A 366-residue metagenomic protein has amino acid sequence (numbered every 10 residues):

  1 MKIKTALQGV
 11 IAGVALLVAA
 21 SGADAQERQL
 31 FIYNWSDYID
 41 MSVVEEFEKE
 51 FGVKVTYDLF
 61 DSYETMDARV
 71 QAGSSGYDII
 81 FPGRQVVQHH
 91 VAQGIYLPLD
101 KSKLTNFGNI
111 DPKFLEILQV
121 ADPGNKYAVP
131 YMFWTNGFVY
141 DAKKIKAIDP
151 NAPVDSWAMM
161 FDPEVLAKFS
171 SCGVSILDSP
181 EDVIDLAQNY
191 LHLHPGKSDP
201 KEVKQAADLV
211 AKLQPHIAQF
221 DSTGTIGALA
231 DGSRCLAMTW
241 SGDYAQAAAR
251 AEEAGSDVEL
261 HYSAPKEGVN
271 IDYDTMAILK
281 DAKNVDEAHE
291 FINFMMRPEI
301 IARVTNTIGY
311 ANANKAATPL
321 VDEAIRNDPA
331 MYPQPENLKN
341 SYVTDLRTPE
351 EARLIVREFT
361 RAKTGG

Functional and structural regions predicted by a protein language model:
S21-A25: Sec/Tat signal peptide C-region and signal peptidase I cleavage site
Q26-Q93: Early extracytoplasmic/lumenal segment of secretory-pathway proteins
R84-H216, D221-A230: Extracytoplasmic ligand-binding site segments that recognize negatively charged/polar headgroups
V86-H89, L236-D257: A ligand-binding cleft/hinge motif common to bilobed small-molecule-binding domains
L97-G108, A158, A254-N270, L279-A282: Short beta-strand->loop
V203-K212, A218, S256-A277: Periplasmic-binding protein-like
G227, P335-G366: Conserved C-terminal helix/tail region of periplasmic/extracytoplasmic solute-binding proteins
D274, L279-N340: Mature extracytoplasmic/periplasmic domains
